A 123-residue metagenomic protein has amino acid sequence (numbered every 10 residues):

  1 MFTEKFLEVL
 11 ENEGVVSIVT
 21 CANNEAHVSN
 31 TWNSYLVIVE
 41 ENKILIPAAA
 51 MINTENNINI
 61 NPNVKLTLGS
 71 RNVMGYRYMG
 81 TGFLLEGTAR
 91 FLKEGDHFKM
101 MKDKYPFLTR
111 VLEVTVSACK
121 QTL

Functional and structural regions predicted by a protein language model:
M1-L123: Binding-site signature for planar aromatic cofactors or substrates
